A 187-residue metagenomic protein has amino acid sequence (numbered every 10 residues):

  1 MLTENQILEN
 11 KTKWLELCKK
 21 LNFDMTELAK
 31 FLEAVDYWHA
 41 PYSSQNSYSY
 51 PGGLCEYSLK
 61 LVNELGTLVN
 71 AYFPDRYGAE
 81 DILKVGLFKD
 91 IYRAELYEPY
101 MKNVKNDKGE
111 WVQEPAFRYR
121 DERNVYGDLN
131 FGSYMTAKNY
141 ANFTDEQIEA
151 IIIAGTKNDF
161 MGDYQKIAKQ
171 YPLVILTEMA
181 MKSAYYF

Functional and structural regions predicted by a protein language model:
M1-P41: Non-catalytic interface/linker regions that flank or bridge core catalytic/transmembrane domains
N10-W14, E64, G132-T136: A general alpha-helix detector
L28-D36, S47-L59: All-alpha helical catalytic cores of prenyl diphosphate-utilizing isoprenoid enzymes
E33, L59-G66, N70: Amphipathic, well-packed alpha-helical segments that form the structural scaffold of globular domains
S44, Y50, L54-E56, T67-F187: Divalent metal-dependent catalytic cores for phosphoryl transfer on phosphate-bearing substrates
